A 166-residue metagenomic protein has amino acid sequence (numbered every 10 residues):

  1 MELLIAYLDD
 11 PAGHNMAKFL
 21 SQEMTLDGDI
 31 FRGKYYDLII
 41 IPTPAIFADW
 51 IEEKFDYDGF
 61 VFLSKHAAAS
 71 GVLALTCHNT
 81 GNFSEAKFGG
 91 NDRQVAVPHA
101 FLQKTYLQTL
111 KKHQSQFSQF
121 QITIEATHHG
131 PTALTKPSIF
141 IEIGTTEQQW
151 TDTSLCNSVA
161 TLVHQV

Functional and structural regions predicted by a protein language model:
M1-H129, A133, T146-E147, T153-N157 (+1 more regions): N-terminal catalytic or cofactor-binding beta/alpha core of small enzyme domains
